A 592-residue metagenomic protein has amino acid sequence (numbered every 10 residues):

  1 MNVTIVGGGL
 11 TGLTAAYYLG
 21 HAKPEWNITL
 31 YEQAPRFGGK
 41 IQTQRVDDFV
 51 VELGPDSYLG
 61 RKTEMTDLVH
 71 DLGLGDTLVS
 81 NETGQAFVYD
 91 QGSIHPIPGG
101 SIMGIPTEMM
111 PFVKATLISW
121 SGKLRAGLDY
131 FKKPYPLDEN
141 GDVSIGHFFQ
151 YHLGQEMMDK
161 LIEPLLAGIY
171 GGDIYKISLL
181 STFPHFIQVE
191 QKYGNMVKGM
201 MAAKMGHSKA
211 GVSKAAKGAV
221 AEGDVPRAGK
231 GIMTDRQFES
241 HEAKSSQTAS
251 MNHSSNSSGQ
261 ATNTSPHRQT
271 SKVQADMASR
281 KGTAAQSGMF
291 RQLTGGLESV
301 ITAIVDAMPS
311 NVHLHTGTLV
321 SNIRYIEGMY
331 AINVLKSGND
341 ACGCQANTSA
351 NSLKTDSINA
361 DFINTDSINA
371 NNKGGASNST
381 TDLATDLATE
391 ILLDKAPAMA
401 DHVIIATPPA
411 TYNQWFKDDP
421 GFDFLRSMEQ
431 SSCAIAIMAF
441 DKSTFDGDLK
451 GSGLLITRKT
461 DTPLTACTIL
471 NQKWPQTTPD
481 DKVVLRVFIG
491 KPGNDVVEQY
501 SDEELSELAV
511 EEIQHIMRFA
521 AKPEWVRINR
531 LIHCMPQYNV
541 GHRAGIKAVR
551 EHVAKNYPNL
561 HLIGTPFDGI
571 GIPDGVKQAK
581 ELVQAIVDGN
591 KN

Functional and structural regions predicted by a protein language model:
M1-T11: Beta1/beta-strand and adjacent pyrophosphate-binding region of the FAD-binding site in flavoprotein oxidoreductases
G20-R45: Glycine-rich FAD pyrophosphate-binding loop
D47-P136: Dinucleotide-binding Rossmann-like beta1-alpha1 core, especially the glycine-rich loop that anchors the ADP
T66-F87, E156-K160, Q430, F445-D448 (+1 more regions): A short alpha-helix-loop-beta-strand transition element characteristic of N-terminal alpha/beta dinucleotide-binding
P98-G99, L449-G451, C467-N592: Conserved flavin/dinucleotide-binding core of flavoenzymes
A126-I323, M329, C342-C344: Active-site/ligand-binding neighborhood in enzyme catalytic cores
H147, G218, G231, R236-H241 (+5 more regions): Conserved FAD/dinucleotide-binding core of flavoprotein oxidoreductases
V220, D224-A228, A243, M251-H253 (+8 more regions): Mid-domain catalytic core of redox enzymes that form a hydrophobic substrate pocket/lid adjacent to a catalytic redox
